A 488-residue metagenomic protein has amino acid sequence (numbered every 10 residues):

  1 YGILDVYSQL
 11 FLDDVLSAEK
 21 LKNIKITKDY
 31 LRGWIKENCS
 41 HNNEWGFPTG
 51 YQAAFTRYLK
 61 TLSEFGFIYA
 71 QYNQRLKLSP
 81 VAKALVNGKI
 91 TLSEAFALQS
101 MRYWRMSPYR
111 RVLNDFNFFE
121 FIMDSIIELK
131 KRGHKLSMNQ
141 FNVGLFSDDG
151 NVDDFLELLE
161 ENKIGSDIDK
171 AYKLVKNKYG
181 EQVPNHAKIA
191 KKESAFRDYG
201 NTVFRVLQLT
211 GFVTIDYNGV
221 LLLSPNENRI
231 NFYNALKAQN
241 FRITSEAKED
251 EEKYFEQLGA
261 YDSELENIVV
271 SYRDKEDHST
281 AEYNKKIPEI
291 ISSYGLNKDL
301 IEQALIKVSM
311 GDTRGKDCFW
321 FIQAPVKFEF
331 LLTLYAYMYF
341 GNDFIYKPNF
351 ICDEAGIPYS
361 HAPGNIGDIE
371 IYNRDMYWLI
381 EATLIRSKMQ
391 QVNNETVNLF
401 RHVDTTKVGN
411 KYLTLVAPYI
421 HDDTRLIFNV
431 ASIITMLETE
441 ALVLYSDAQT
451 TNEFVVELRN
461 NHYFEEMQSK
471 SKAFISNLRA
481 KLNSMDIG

Functional and structural regions predicted by a protein language model:
Y1-I306: Donor-sugar nucleotide-binding helix/loop cap in glycosyltransferases
S271-G488: Catalytic core segments in nucleotide and nucleic-acid processing enzymes
